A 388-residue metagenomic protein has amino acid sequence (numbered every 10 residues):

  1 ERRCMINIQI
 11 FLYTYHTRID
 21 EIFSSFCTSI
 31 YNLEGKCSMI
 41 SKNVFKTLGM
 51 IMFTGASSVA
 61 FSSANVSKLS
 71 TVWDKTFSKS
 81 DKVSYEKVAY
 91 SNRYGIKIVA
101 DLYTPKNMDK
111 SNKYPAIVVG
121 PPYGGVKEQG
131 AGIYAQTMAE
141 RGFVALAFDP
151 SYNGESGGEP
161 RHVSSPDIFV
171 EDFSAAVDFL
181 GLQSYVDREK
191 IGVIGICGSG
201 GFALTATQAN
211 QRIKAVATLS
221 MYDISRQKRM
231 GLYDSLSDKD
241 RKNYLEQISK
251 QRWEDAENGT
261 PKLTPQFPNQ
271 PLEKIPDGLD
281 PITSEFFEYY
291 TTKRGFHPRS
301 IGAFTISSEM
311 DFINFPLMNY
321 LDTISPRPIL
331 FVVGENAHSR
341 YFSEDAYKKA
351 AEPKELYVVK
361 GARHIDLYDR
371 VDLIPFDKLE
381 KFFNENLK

Functional and structural regions predicted by a protein language model:
L69-N112: N-terminal cap/lid segment of alpha/beta-hydrolase-fold proteins
N112-P122: Short beta-strand element of the alpha/beta-hydrolase
G124-Q136, P150: The serine-hydrolase catalytic nucleophile loop
T137-E155: Conserved alpha/beta-hydrolase
V163-S184: Alpha/beta-hydrolase active-site loop
L204-F287: Alpha/beta-hydrolase-fold enzymes
F331-V333: Short beta-strand/loop motif that positions the catalytic acidic residue of the alpha/beta-hydrolase fold
A362-L373: Catalytic histidine-centered segment of alpha/beta-hydrolase-like enzymes
